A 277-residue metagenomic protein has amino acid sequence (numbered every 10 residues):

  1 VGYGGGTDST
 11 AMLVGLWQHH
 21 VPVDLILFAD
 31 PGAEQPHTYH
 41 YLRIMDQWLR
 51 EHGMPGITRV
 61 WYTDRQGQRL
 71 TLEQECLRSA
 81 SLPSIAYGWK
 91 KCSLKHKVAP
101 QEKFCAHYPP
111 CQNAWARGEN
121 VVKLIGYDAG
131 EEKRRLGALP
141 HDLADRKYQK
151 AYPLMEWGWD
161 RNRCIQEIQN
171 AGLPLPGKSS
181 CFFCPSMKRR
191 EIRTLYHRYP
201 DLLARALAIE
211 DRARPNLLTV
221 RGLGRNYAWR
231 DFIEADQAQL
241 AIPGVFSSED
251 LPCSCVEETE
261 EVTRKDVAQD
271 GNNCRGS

Functional and structural regions predicted by a protein language model:
V1-S277: Nucleotide-activated chemistry modules centered on ATP-dependent adenylation/adenylyltransferase
